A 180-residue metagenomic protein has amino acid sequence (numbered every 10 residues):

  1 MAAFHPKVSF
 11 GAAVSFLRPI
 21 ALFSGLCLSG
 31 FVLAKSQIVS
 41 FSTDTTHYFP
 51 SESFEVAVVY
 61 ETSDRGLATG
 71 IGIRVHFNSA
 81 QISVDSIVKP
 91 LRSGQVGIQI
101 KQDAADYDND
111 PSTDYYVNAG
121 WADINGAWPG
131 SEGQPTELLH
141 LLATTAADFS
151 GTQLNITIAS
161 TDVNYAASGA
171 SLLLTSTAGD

Functional and structural regions predicted by a protein language model:
M1-F16: N-terminal secretory signal peptides that target proteins for export/translocation
L17-F23: Sec-dependent signal peptide recognition, specifically the positively charged N-region followed immediately by
S29-F31: N-terminal signal peptide c-region/cleavage motif recognized by signal peptidases
L33-D180: Acidic, low-complexity intrinsically disordered segments
